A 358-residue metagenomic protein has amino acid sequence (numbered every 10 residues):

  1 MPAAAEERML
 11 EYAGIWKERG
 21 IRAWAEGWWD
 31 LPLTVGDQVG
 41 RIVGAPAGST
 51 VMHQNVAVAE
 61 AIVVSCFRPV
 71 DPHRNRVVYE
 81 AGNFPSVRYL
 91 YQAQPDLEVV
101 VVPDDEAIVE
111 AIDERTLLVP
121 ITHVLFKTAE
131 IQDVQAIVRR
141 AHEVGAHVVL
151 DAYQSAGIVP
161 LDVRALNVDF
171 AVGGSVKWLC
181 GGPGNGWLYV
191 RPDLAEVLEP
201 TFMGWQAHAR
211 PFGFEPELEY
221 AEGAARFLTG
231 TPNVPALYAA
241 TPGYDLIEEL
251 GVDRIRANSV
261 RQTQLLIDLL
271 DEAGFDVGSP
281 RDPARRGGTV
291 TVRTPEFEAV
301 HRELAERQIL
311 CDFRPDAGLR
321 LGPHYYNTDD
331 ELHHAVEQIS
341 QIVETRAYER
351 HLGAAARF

Functional and structural regions predicted by a protein language model:
M1-F358: Pyridoxal 5′-phosphate
